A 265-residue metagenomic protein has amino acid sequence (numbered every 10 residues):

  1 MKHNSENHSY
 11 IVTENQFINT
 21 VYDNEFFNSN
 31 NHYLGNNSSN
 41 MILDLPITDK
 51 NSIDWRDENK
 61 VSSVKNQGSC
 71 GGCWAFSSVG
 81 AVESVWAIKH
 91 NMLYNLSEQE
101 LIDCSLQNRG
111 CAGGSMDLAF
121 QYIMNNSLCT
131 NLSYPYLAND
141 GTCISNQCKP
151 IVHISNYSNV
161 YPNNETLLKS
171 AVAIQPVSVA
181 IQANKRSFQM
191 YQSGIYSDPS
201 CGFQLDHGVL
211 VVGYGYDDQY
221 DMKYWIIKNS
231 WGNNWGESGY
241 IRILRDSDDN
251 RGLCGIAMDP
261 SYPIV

Functional and structural regions predicted by a protein language model:
M1-V265: Catalytic-core signature of thiol
